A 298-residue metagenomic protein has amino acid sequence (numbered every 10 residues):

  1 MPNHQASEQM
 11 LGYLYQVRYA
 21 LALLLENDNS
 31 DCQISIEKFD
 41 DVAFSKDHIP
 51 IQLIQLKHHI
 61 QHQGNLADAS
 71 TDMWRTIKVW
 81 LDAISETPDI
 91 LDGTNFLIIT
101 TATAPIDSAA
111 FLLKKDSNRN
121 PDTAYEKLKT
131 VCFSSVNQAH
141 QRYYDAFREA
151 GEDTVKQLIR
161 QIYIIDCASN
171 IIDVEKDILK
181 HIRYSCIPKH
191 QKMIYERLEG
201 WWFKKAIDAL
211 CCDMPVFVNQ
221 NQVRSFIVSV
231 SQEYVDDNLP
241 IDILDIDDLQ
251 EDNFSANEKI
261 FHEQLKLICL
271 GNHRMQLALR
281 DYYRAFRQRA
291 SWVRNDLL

Functional and structural regions predicted by a protein language model:
M1-Q9, H58-L298: Acidic metal-coordinating catalytic centers involved in nucleic-acid phosphodiester chemistry
Q5, Q9-M10, L14-K78, D82: Catalytic centers of nucleases
